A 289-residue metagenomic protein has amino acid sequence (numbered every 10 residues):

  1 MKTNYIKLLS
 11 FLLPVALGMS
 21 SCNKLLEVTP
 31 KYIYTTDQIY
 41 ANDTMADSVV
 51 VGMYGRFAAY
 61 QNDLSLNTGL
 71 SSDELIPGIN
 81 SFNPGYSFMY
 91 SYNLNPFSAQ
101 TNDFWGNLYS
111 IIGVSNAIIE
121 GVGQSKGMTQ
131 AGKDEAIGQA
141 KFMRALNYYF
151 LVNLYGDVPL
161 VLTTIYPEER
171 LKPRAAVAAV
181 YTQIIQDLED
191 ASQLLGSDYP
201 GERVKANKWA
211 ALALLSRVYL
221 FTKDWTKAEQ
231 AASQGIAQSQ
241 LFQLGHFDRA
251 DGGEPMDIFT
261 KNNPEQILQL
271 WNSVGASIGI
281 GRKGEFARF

Functional and structural regions predicted by a protein language model:
M1-K31: Bacterial Sec-dependent N-terminal signal peptides
C22-T68: Membrane-proximal, proline-rich intrinsically disordered regions
N23-L25, D157-V158, I185-L195, K208-G252: Aromatic-residue-lined binding/catalytic grooves and analogous aromatic/hydrophobic interfacial grooves in multimeric
D47, G55, P84-Y155, L171 (+1 more regions): Conserved, well-structured interaction surfaces
V50, I112-S115, Y181, L188 (+2 more regions): Inward-facing hydrophobic residues that define packing positions of alpha-helical scaffold repeats
A232-F289: Hydrophobic-face positions in mid-chain alpha helices that act as interaction patches
